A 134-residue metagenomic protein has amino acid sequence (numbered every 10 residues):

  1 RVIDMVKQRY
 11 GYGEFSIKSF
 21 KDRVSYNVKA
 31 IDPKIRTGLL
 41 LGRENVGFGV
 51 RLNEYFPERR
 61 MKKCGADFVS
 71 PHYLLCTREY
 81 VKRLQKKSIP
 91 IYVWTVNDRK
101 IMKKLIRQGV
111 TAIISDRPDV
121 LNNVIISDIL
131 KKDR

Functional and structural regions predicted by a protein language model:
R1-R134: Short loop-to-alpha-helix "cap/lid" segments that border enzyme active sites across diverse enzyme classes
